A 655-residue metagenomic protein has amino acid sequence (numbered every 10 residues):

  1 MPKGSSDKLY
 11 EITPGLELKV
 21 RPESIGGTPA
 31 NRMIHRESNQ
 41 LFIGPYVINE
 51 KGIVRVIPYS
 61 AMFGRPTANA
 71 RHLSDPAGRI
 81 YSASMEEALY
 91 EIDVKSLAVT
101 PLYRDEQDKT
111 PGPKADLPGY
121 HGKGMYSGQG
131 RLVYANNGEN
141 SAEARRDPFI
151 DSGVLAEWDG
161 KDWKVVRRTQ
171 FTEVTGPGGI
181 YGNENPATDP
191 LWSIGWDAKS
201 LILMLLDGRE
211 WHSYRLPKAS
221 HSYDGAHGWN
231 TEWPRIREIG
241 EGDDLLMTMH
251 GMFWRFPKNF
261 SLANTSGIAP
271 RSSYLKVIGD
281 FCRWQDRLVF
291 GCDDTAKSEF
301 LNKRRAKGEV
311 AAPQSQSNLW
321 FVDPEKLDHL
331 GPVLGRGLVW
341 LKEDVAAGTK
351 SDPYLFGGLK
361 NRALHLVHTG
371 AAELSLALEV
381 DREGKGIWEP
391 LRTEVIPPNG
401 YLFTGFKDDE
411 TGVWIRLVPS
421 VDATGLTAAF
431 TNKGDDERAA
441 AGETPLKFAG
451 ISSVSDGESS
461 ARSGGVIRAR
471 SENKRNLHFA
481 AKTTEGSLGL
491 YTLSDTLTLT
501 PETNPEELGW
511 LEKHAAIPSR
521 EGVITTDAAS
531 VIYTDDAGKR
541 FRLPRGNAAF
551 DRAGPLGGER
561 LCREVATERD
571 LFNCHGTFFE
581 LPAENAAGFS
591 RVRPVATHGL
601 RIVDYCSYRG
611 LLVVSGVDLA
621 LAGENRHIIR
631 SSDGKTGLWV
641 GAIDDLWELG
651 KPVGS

Functional and structural regions predicted by a protein language model:
S6-E23, Y46-G64, A88-P111, A142-V174 (+8 more regions): Surface-exposed loop/turn elements that mediate protein-protein interactions on large endomembrane-trafficking
G26-S38, M62-A77, Q107-G130, R167-P190 (+6 more regions): Repeated scaffold domains used in trafficking and secretory/extracellular systems, primarily beta-propellers
N39-F42, A77-Y81, G128-A135, N140-S141 (+7 more regions): Entry beta-strands of beta-propeller and related beta-repeat scaffolds
K276-D344, L355, V603-S655: Blade-level signature of beta-propeller repeat domains, shared across WD40, Kelch, NHL, RCC1 and BNR/Asp-box propellers
L366-G370, P419: Asparagine-centered strand-capping/turn motif at beta-strand->loop junctions
Y401-D408: Exposed aromatic-hydrophobic patches
D408-G425: Noncatalytic modules at the cell exterior or secretory-pathway interfaces, chiefly beta-strand-rich lectin/adhesion
V421-V454: Exposed low-complexity, polar/acidic, P/S/T/G-rich flexible segments that act as propeptides, protease-susceptible
